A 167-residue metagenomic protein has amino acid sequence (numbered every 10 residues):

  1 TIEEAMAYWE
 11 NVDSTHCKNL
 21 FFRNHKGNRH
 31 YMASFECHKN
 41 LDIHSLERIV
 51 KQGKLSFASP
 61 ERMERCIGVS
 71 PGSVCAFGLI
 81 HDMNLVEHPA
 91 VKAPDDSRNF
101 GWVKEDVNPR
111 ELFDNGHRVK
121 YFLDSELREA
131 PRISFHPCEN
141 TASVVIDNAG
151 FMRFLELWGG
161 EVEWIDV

Functional and structural regions predicted by a protein language model:
T1-V167: Extended, low-hydrophobicity, polar/charged segments
